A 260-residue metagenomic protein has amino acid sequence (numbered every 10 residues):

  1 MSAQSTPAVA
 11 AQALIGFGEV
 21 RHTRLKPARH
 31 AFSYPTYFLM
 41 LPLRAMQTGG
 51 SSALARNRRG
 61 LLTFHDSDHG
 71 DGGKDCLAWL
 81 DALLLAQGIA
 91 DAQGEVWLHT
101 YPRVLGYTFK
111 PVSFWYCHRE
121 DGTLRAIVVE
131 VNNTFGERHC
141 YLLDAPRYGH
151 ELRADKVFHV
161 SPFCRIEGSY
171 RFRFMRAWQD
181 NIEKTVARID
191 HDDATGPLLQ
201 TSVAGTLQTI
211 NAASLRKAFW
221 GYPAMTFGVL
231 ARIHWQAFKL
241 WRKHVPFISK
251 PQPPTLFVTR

Functional and structural regions predicted by a protein language model:
M1-R260: Mature, function-bearing regions of proteins
